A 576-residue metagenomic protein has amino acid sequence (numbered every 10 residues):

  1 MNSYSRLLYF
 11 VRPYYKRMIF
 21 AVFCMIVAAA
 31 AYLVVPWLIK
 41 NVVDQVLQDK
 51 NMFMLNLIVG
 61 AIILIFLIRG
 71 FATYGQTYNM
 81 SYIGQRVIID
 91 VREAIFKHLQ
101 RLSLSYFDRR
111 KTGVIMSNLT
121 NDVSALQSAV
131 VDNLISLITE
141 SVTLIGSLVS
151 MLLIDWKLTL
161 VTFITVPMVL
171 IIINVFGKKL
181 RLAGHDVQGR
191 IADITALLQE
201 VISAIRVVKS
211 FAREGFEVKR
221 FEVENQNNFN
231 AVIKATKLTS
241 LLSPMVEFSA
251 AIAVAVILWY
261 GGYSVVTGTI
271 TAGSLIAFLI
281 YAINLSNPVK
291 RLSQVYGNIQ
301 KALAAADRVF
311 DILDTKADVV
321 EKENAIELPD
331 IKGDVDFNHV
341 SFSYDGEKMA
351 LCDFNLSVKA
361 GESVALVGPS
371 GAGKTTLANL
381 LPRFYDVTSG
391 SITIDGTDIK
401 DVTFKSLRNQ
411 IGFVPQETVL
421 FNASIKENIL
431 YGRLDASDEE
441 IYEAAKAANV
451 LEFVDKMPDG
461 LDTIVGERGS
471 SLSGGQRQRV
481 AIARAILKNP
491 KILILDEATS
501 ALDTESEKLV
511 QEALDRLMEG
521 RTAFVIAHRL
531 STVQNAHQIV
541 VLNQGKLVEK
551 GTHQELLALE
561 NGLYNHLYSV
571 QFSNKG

Functional and structural regions predicted by a protein language model:
M1-Y32, L47-V59, I68, Q76-V87 (+9 more regions): Membrane-integrated ABC transporters
N2-S3, V11, V43, Q76 (+3 more regions): Juxtamembrane loop-to-helix connectors within ABC transporter transmembrane domains
S5-L8, K16-W37, N41, I58 (+7 more regions): Alpha-helical segments in transporter systems
P13, R17-A30, I65, D132-D186 (+2 more regions): Transmembrane helices of ABC transporter permease
D49, Q85, E93-A125, A196-R220 (+5 more regions): Short intracellular "coupling" helices and adjacent cytoplasmic loop segments at the cytosolic face of multi-pass
K50-L57, S150-I164, K234, L238-D307 (+1 more regions): Helix-loop-helix
L104-S105, N121-V130, L134, K179-A196 (+5 more regions): An intracellular "coupling" helix at the cytosolic face of ABC transporter transmembrane type-1 domains
D314, E321-K322, L328-G576: ABC-type nucleotide-binding domain
